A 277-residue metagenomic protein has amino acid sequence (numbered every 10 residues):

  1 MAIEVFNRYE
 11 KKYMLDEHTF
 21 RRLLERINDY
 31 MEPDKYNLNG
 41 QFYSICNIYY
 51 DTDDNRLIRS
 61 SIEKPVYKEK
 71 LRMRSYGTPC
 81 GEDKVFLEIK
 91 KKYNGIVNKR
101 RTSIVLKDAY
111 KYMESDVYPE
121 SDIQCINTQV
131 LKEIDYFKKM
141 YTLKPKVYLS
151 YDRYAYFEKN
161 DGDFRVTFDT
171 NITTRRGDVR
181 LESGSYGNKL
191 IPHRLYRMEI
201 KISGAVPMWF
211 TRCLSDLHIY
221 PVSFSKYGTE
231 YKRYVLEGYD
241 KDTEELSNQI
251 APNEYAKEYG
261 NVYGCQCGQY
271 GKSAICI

Functional and structural regions predicted by a protein language model:
M1-I277: Phosphate-end processing signature that detects enzymes handling 5′-triphosphorylated RNA and polyphosphate
